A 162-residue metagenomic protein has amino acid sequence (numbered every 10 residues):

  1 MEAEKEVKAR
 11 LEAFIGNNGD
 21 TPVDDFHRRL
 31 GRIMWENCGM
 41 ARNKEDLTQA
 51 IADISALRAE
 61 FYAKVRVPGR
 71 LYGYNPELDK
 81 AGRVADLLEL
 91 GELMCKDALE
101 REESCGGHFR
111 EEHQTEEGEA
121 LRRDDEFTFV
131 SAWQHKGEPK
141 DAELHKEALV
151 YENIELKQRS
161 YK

Functional and structural regions predicted by a protein language model:
M1-K162: Glycine- and aromatic-enriched mobile tails/lids
